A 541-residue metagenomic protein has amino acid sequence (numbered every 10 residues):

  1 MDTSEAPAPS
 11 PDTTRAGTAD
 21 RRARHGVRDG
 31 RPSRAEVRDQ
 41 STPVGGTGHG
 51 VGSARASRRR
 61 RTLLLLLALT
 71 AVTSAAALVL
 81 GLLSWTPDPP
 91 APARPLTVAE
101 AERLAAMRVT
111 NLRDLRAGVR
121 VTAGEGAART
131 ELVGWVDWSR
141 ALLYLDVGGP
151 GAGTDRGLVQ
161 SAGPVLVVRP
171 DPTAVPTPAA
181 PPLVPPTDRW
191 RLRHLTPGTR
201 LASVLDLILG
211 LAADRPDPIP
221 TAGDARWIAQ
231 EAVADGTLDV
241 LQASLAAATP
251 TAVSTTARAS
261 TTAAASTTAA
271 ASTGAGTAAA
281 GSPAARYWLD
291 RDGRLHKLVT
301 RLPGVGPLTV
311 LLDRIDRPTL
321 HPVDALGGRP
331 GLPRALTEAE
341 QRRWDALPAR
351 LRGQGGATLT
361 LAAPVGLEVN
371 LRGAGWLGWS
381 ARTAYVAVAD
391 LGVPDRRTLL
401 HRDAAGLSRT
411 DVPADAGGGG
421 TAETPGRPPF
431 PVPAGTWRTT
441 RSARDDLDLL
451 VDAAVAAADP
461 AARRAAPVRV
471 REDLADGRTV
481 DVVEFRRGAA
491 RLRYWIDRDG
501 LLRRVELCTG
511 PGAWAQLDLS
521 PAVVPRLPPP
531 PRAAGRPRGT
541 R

Functional and structural regions predicted by a protein language model:
M1-S57, V253-T277, R532-R541: Actinobacteria-biased recognition of intrinsically disordered, low-complexity terminal regions
D2-D12, R34, G48-W138, E231 (+3 more regions): N-terminal leader/targeting segments and the immediate start of mature chains
L112-G118, S139-Y144, D235-Q242, R294-K297 (+4 more regions): Short, hydrophobic/aromatic-rich segments at coil-to-beta transitions
G118-G124, G148, Q242-A248, T360-V365 (+1 more regions): Generic short beta-strand segments
D137-G210, N370, L377-L450: An acidic-aromatic
S139-L142, A162-G163, T173-T251, A279-L311 (+1 more regions): Long, acidic/polar, low-complexity amphipathic helices and coiled-coil-like
P186-V233, L326-R329, A422-A475, R532-A534 (+1 more regions): Solvent-exposed helix/loop surface patches that form functional interfaces
A234-V253, A275-R329, D476-R536: Gly/Pro-enriched, hydrophobic low-complexity segments that function as extracytoplasmic propeptides/linkers
